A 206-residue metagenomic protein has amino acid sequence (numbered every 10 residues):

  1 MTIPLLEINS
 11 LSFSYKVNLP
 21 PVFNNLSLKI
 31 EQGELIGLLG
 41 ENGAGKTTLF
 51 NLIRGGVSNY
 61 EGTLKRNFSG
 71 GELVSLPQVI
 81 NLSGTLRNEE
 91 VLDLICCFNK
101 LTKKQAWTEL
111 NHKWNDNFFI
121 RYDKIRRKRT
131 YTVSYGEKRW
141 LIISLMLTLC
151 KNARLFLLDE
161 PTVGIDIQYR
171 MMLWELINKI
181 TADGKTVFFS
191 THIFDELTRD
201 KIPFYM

Functional and structural regions predicted by a protein language model:
M1-I8, S12-N25: A short, flexible loop at the N-terminus of ABC-type nucleotide-binding domains that lies
L39-E41: The feature captures the beta-strand-to-loop junction immediately N-terminal to the Walker
R54: Helix-to-loop junction immediately C-terminal to a conserved catalytic motif
G84-L101: Q-loop/switch helix immediately C-terminal to the Walker
F156-E160: Catalytic Walker B motif of ABC-type/P-loop ATPase nucleotide-binding domains
I167-Y169: Helix N-cap at the start of a conserved alpha-helix in ABC-type nucleotide-binding domains
S190-H192: H-loop/switch region of ABC-family ATPase nucleotide-binding domains
